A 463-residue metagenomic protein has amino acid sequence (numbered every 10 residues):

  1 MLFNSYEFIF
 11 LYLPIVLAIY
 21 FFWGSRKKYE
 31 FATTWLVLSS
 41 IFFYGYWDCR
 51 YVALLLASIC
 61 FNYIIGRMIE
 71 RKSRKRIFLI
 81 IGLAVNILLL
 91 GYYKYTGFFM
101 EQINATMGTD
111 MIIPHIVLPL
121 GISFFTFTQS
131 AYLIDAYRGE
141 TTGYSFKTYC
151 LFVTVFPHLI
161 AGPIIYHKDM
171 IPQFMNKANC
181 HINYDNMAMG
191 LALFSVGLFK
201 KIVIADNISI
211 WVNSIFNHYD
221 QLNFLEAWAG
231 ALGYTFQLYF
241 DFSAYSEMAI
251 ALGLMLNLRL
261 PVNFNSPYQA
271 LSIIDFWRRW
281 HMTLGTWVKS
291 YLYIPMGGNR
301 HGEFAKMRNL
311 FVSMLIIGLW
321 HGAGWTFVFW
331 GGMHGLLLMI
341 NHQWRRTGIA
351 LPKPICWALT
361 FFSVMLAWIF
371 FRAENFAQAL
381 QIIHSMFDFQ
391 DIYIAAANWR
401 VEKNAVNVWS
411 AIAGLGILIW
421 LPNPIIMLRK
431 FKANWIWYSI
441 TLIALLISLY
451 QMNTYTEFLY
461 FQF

Functional and structural regions predicted by a protein language model:
M1-G414, N423, M427-Q462: Membrane-embedded transmembrane alpha-helical bundles that form the catalytic cores of multi-pass lipid-modifying
I417: Substrate/cofactor-recognition hotspot
